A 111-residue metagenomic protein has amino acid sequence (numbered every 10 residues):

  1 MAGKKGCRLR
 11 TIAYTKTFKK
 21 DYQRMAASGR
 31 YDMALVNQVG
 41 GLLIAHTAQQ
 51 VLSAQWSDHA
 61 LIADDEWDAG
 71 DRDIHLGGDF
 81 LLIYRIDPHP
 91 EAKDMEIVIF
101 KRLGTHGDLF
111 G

Functional and structural regions predicted by a protein language model:
M1-G78, D87-I97, K101-G111: Basic, Lys/Arg-enriched alpha-helical interface segments
Y84: Acidic, metal-associated active-site segment
